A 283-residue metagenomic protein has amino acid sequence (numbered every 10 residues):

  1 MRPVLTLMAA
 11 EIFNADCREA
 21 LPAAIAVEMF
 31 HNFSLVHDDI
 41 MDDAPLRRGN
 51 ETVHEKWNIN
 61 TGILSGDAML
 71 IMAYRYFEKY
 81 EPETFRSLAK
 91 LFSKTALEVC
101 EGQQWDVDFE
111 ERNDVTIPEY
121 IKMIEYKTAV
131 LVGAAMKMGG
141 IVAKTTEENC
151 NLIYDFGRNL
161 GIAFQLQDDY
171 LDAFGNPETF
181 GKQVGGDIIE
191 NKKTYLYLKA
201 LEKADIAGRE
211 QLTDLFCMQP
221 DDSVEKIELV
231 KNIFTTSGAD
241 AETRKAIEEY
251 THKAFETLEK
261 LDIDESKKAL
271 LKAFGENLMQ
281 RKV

Functional and structural regions predicted by a protein language model:
M1-V283: All-alpha prenyltransferase/terpene-synthase fold signal
